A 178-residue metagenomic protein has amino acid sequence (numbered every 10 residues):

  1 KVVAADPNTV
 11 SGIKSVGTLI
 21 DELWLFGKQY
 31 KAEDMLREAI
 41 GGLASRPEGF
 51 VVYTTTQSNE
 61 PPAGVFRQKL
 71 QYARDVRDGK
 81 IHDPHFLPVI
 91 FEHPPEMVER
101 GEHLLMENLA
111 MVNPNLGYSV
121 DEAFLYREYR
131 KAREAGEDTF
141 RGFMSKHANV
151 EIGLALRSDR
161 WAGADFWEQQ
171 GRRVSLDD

Functional and structural regions predicted by a protein language model:
K1-G42: Conserved RecA-like ASCE ATPase "motif II neighborhood" in helicase/translocase motors
A32-D178: Non-catalytic, compositionally simple segments
